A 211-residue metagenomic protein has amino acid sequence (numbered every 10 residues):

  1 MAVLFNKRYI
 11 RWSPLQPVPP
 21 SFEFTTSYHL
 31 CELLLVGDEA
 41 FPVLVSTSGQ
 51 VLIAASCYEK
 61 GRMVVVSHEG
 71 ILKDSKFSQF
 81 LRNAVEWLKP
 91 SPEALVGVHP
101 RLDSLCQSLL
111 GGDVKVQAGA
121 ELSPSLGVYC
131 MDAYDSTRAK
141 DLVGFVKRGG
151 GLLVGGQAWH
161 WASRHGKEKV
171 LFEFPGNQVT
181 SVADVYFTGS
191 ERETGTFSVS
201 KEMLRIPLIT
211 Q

Functional and structural regions predicted by a protein language model:
A2-P14, F22-L35, S46, L52-S56 (+6 more regions): Helical hinge/lid and interdomain linker segments adjacent to catalytic or ligand-binding clefts that mediate domain
L35-F41: Short Pro/Gly-enriched beta-strand edge/turn motifs at strand-loop
F41-T47: Short beta-strand segments that buttress and anchor functional surface loops
G70-F77: A short acidic/glycine-rich loop-to-helix N-cap element
F77-P90: Short, structured interface segments
Y186-G195: Conserved S-adenosyl-L-methionine
R205-Q211: Conserved anion/nucleotide-ligand pocket segment
